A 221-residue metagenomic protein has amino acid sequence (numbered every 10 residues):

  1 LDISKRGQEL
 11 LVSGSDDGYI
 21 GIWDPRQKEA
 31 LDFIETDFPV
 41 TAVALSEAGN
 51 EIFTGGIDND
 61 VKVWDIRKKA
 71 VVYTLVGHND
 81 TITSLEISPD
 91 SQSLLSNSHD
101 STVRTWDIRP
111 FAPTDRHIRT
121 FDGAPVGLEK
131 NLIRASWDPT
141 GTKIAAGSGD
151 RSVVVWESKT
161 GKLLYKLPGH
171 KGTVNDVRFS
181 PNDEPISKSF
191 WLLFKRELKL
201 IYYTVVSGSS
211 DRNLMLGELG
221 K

Functional and structural regions predicted by a protein language model:
L1, I20-D24, V61-D65, V103-R109 (+2 more regions): WD40-repeat beta-propellers
L1-I3, F33, F38-L45, D80-E86 (+3 more regions): Canonical WD40 repeat/beta-propeller blade segments in eukaryotic WD-repeat proteins
D2-Q8, A44-N50, E86-Q92, S136-G141 (+3 more regions): Loop/turn segments within WD40 beta-propeller blades
G7, A30, P39-V40, A48 (+9 more regions): WD40/WD-repeat beta-propeller blade-loop signature
G14, A30-T36, G55, V71-G77 (+2 more regions): Short C-terminal beta-strands that terminate individual repeats in beta-propeller domains, predominantly WD40 blades
G14-D17, A48, G55-D58, N97-D100 (+3 more regions): Conserved strand-to-loop turn within each blade of WD40 beta-propeller repeats
R178-L193, L198-K221: Blade-level signature of beta-propeller repeat domains, shared across WD40, Kelch, NHL, RCC1 and BNR/Asp-box propellers
